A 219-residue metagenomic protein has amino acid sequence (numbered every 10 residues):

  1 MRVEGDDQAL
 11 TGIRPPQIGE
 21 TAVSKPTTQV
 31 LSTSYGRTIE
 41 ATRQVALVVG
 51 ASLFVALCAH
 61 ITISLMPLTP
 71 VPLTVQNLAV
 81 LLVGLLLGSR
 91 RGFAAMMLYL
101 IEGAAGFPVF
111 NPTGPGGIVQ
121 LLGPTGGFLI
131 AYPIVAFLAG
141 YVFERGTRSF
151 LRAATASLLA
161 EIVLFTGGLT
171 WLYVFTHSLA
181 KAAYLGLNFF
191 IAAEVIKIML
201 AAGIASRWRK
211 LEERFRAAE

Functional and structural regions predicted by a protein language model:
M1-T21: N-terminal amphipathic/basic-hydrophobic helices that include classical n-h-c signal peptides and signal-anchor
P16-F93: Hydrophobic transmembrane alpha-helices
V23-R37, R43, V49, L57 (+1 more regions): Short helix-perturbing small/polar motifs within transmembrane alpha-helices
V45-G50, L78-L82, F93-L98, T125-I130 (+3 more regions): Hydrophobic alpha-helical transmembrane segments
F54, C58, T62, V83 (+11 more regions): Alpha-helical membrane-inserting segments
T62-F137: Alpha-helical membrane segments and adjacent membrane-interface helices in multi-pass membrane proteins
T69, G146-E219: Membrane-embedded alpha-helical hairpins and interfacial helices in multi-pass inner-membrane proteins
M96-F107, T125-V135, V142, S178-K181 (+2 more regions): Juxtamembrane/interfacial segments around transmembrane helices
